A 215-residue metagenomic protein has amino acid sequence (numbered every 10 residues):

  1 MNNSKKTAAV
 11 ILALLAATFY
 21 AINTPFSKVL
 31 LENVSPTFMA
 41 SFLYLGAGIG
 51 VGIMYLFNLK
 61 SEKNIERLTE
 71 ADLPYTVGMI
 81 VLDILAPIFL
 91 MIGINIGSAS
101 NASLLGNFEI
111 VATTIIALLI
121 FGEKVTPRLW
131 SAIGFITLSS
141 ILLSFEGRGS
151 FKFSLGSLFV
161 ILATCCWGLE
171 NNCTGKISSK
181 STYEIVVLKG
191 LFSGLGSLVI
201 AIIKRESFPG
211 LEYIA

Functional and structural regions predicted by a protein language model:
M1-L43, G149-K176, L195-G196: Glycine-/small-residue-enriched transmembrane alpha-helix faces in small-molecule transporters and effluxers
V10-L14, E70-T76, V125-T137, G156-S157 (+1 more regions): Cytoplasmic-side transmembrane-helix entry/capping segments in multi-pass membrane proteins
T18, I22-T24, L59-S100, G106 (+2 more regions): Specific transmembrane alpha-helical segments of multi-pass solute transporters/efflux pumps, especially DMT/EamA
P25-P36, E62-I65, N95, N101 (+2 more regions): Membrane-interface helix termini and inter-helical loops of multi-pass transporters
L30, M39, L43, V77 (+4 more regions): Hydrophobic/aromatic residues within transmembrane alpha-helices of multi-pass small-molecule transporters
N33-L85, A112, C166-E170, V187-R205: Transmembrane alpha-helices of multi-pass small-molecule transport proteins
F38-I49, M91-G122: Specific alpha-helical transmembrane segments that line the substrate/conduction pathway and gating interfaces
V51, I116, I120, V125-F145 (+3 more regions): Hydrophobic transmembrane alpha-helices of multi-pass small-molecule transport proteins
